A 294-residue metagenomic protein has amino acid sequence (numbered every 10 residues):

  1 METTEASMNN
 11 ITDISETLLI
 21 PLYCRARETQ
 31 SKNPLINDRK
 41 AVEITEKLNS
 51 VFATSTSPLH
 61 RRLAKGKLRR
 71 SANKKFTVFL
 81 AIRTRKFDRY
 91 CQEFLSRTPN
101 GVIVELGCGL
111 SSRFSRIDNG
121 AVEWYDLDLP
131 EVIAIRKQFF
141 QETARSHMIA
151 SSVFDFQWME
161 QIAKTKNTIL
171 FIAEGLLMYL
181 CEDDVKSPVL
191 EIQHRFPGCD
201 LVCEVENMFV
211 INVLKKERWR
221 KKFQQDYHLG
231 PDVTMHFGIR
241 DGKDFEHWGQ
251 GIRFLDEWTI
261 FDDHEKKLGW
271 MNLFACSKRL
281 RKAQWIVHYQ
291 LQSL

Functional and structural regions predicted by a protein language model:
M1-V104, C108-I149, I162-T165: Rossmann-like AdoMet
S151-F156: Conserved SAM/SAH-binding loop
T168-D184: A short SAM/SAH-binding and catalytic strip from SAM-dependent methyltransferases
Y179-R195: A short, conserved alpha-helix within the catalytic core of class I
I192-F209: Conserved beta-strand signature within the Rossmann-like core of class I S-adenosyl-L-methionine
K215-D232: Short, glycine-/aromatic-enriched active-site segment of Class I SAM-dependent methyltransferases
D232-T259, K282: Short alpha-helix
W258-I260, K267-L294: Core SAM-dependent methyltransferase catalytic element
